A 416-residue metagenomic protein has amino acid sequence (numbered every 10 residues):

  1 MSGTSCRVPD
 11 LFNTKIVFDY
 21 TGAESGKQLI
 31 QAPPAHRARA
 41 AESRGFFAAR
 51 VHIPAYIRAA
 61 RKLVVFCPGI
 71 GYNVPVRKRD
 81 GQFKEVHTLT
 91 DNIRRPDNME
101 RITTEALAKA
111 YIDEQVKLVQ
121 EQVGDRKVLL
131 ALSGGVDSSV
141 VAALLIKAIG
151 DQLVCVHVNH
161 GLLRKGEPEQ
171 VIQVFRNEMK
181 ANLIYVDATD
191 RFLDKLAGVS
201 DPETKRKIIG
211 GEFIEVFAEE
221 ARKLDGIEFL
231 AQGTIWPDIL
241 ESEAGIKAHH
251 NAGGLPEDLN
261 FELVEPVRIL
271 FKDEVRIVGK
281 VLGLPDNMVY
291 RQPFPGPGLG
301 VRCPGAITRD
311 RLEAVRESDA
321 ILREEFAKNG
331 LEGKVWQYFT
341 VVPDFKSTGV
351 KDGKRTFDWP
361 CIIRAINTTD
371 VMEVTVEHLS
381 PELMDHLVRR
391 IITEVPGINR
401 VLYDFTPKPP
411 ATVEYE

Functional and structural regions predicted by a protein language model:
D10-N13, D19-Y20, H36, H52 (+4 more regions): Intrinsic-disorder-associated, low-complexity terminal segments enriched in Asp/Asn/His/Tyr and depleted of Lys/Arg
K15, A23-E24, R37, R58-A60 (+3 more regions): Short linear/disordered segments characteristic of secreted peptide precursors and small low-complexity proteins
G22, G26-I30: Hydrophobic, low-acid, alpha-helix-prone terminal segments
A40-A41: Intrinsic disorder/low-complexity segments
Y72, V76-R77, Q82-E228, P237 (+1 more regions): RNA-binding accessory domains that recognize and position tRNA/RNA substrates
